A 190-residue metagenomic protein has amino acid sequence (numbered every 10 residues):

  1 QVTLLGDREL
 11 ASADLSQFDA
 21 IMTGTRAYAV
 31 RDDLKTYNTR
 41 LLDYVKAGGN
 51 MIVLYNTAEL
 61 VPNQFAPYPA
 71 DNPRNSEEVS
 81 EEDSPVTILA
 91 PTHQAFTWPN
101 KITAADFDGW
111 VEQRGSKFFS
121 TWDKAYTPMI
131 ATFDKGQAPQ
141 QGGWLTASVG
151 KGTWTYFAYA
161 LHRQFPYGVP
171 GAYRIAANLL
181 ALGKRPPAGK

Functional and structural regions predicted by a protein language model:
Q1-L15: A short, well-structured beta->alpha microelement
Q1-V2, R26-R31, T132-F133: Short, flexible loop segments at the rims of nucleotide/cofactor-binding pockets, characterized by
L4, A20-T23, M51-L54, W154-A158: Structural recognition of the beta-strand scaffold that forms the well-ordered cores of secreted hydrolase catalytic
D7-L10, N38-T39, G142: A generic local structural motif
A13-V30: Short, well-ordered secondary-structure micro-motifs within conserved domains or adaptor modules
T25, V45, A66-D71, N75-V79 (+2 more regions): Extracellular ligand-binding/catalytic regions of CAZymes and related secreted enzymes and adhesion modules
R26-G109, L145, V169, I175-A177: A glycine-rich, often tryptophan-bearing local segment used as a flexible ligand/cofactor-contacting loop or short
